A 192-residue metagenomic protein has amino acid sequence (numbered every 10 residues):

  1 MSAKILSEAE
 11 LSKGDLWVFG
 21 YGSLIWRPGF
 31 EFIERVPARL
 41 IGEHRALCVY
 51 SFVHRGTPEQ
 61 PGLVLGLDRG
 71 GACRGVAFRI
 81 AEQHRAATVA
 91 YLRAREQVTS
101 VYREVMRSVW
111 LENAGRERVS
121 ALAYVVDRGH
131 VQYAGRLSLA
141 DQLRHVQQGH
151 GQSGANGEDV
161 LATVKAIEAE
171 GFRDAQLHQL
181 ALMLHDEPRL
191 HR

Functional and structural regions predicted by a protein language model:
M1-R192: A glycine-rich, hydrophobic/aromatic-adjacent loop/helix-cap motif
